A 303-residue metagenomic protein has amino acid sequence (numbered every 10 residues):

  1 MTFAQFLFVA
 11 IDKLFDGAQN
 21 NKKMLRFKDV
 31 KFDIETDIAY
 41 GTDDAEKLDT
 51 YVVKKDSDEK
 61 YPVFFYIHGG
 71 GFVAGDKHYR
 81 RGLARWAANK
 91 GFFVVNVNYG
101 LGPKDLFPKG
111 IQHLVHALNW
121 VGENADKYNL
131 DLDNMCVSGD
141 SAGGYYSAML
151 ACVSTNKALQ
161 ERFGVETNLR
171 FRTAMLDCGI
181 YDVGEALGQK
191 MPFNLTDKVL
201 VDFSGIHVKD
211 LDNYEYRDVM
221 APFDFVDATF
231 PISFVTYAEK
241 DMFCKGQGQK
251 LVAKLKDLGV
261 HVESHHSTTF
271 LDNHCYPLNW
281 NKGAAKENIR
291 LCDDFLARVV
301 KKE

Functional and structural regions predicted by a protein language model:
M1-E303: Alpha/beta-hydrolase superfamily serine-hydrolase fold, recognizing
